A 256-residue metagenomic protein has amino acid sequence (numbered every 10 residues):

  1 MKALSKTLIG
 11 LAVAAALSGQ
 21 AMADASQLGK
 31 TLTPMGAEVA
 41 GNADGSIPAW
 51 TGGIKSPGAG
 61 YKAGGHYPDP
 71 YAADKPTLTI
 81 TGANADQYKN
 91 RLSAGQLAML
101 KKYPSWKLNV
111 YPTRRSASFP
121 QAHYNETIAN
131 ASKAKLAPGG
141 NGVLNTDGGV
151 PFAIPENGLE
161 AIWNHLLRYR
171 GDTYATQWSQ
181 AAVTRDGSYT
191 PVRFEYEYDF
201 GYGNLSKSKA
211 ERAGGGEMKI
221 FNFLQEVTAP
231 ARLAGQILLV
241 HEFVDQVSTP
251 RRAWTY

Functional and structural regions predicted by a protein language model:
M1-M22: Gram-negative bacterial Sec-dependent N-terminal signal peptides
A25, G29-T249: Solvent-exposed N-terminal domain segments of exported/luminal and surface proteins
S248-Y256: Acidic, glycine-rich loop-and-beta core segments that form the ion-binding/anion-interacting portion of active sites
